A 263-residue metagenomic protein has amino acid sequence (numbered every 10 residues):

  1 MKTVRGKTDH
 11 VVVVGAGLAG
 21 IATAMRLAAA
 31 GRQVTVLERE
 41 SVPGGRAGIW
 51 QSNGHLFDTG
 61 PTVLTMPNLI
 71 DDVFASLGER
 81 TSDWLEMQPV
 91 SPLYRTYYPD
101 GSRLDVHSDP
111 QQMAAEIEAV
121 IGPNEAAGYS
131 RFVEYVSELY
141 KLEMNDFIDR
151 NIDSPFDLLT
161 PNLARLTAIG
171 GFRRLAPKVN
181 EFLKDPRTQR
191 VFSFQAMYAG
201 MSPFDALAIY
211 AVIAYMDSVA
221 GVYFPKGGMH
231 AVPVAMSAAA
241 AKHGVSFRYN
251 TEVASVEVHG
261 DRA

Functional and structural regions predicted by a protein language model:
T3-L142: N-terminal glycine-rich phosphate/pyrophosphate-binding loop and immediately adjacent elements
R5, G171, K184, D205 (+2 more regions): Secondary-structure capping and boundary motifs in well-ordered enzyme cores
T8, P161, F194-Q195, M216-F224: Glycine- and acidic
R39-E40, L207-A211: Active-site-adjacent bridging/hinge elements
T81-D83, Q189-R190, F247-N250: Acidic/polar loop patches that form or flank catalytic/metal-binding clefts of enzymes that bind anionic ligands
P99-L207: Rossmann-like flavin
V212-R262: Helical element adjacent to the flavin cofactor pocket in flavoenzyme catalytic cores
